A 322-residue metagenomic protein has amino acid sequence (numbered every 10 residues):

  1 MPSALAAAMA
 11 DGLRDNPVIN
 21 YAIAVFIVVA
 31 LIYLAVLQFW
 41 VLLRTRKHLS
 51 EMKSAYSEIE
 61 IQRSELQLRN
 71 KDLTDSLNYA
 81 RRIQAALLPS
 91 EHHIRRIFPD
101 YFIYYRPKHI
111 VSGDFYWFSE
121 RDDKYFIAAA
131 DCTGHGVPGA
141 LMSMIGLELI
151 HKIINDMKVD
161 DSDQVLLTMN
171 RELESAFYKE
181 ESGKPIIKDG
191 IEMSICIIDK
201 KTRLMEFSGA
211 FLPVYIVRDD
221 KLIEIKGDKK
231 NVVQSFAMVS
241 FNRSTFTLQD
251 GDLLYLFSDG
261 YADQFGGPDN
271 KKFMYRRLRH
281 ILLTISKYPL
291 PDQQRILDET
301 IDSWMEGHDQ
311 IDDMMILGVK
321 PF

Functional and structural regions predicted by a protein language model:
M1-K53, P268: N-terminal membrane insertion elements
M1-R14, L290-W304, L317: Non-catalytic regulatory/interaction regions at protein termini and inter-domain linkers
A8, D72, R82-I83, T168 (+3 more regions): Exposed alpha-helical structural elements
A30, L37, L68-R69, I154 (+2 more regions): Residue-level detector of alpha-helix boundaries and kinks
F39-V41, A176, I285: Generic recognition of well-structured, leucine-rich alpha-helical segments and adjacent helix-turn regions within
S57-L254, H308-F322: … and, occasionally, acidic/histidine-rich disordered N-termini of signaling adaptors
V137-D160, L248, D252-H308: Active-site-proximal, acidic helix/loop segment immediately C-terminal to a metal-coordinating Asp/Glu
